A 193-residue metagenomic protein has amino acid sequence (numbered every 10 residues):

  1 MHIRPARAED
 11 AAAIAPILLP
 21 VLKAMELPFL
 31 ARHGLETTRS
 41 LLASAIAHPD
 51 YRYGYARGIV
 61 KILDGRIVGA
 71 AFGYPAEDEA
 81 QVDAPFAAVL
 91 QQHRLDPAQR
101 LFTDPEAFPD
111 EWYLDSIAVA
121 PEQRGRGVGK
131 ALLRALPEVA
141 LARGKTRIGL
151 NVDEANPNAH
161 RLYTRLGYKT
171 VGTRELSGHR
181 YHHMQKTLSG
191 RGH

Functional and structural regions predicted by a protein language model:
H2-P16, A24-P28: A short beta-loop-alpha structural element at the N-terminal edge of CoA-dependent acyl/N-acetyltransferase catalytic
K23-I46, Q91-R94: Conserved GNAT-fold acetyl-CoA-binding loop/helix
L35-G58, L63: Active-site rim helix/loop that mediates acceptor-substrate recognition in acyltransferases
V60, R66-P75, Y113, A118: Conserved beta-strand in the GNAT
E77-W112: Conserved acyl-donor/pantetheine-binding loop and adjacent beta-alpha core of acyl/acetyltransferases and related
D110-W112, A140-N151: Conserved GNAT acetyl-CoA-binding A-motif
D115-R124, L150-A159, E175-Y181, T187-S189: Conserved beta-strand-loop-alpha-helix junction that forms the acyl-donor binding cleft
G125-V139, R161-R165: Conserved acetyl-CoA-binding loop-helix of GNAT-fold acetyltransferases
